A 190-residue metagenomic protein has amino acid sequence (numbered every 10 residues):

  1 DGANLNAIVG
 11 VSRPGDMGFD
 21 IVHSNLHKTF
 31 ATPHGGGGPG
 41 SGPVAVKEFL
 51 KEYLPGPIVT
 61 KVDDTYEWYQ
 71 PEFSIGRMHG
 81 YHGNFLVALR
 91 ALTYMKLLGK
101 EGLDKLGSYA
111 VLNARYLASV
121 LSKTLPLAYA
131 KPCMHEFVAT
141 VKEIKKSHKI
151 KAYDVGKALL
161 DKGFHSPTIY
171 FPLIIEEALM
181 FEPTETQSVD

Functional and structural regions predicted by a protein language model:
D1-D63, F73, I150, E177: Conserved PLP-enzyme active-site core in the AAT-like
G2-G10, P14, T29-H34, G38-S41 (+5 more regions): Alpha-helix capping and helix-loop boundary segments enriched in small/acidic/polar residues
N4-V9, I58-W68, Y109-R115, A130-T140 (+1 more regions): A glycine-rich phosphate-binding loop feature that marks nucleotide/adenosyl-phosphate handling sites
S12, M17-S24, V44, E48 (+8 more regions): Feature representing long, continuous alpha-helical segments
Y66-V138: Structural motif of enzymes handling amino- and sulfur-group chemistry
L125-P126, H165-Y170: A short linear hydrophobic-aromatic micro-motif
P126-K162, E177-D190: Conserved PLP-binding catalytic core of the aspartate aminotransferase-like
